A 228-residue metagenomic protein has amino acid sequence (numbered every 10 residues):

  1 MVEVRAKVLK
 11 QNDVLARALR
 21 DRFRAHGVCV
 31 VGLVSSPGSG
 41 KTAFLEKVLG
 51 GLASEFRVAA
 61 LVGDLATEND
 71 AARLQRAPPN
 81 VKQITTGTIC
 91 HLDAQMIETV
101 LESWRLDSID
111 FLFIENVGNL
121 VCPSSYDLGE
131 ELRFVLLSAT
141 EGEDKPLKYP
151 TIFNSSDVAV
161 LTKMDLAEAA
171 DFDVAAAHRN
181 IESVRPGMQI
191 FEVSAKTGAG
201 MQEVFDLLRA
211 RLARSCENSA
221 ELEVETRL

Functional and structural regions predicted by a protein language model:
M1-A18, K196, G200, V204 (+2 more regions): Iron-sulfur (Fe-S) cluster-binding modules
V2-D21, H26-V28, S39, A43 (+3 more regions): Nucleotide-state-sensitive switch-loop elements of NTP-binding domains
V31-L33: Hydrophobic anchor at the beta1->P-loop junction of P-loop NTPases
S36-P37, L61, L65, V117 (+3 more regions): G-domain G4 guanine-recognition motif of GTPases
P123-L132, L136-M188: Conserved C-terminal guanine-recognition region of P-loop GTPase G domains, centered on the G4
S124, I152-S155, L212-S219, E223-L228: ATP-dependent carboxylate-amine ligase
L166-L222: Canonical P-loop GTPase G-domain recognition
